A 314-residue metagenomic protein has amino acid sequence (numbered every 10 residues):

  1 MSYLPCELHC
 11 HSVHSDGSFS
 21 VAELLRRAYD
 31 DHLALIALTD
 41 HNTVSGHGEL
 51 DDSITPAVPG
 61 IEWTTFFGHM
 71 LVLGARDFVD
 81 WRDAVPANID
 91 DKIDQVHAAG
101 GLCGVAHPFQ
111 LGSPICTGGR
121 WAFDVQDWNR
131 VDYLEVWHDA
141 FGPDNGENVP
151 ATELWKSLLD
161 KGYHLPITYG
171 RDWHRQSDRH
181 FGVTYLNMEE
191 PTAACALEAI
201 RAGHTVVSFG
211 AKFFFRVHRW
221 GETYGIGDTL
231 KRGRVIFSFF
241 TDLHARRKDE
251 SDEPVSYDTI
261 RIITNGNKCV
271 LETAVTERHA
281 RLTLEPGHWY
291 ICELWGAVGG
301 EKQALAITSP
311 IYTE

Functional and structural regions predicted by a protein language model:
M1-C116, R120-F123, N129, E135-W155 (+3 more regions): A metal-dependent hydrolase metal-coordination microenvironment
M1-Y3, L24, K161-G162, P166 (+1 more regions): C-terminal functional module detector
